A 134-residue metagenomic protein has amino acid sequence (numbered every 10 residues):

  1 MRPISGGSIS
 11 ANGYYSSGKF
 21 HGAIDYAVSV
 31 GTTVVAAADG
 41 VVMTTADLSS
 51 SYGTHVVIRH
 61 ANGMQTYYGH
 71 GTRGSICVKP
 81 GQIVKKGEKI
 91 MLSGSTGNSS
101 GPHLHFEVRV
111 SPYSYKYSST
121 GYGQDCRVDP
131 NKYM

Functional and structural regions predicted by a protein language model:
M1-T54, K86, S99, V128: Surface-exposed, glycine-biased beta-strand/turn segments
S16-Y26, H60, V110-G121: Small beta-barrel nucleic-acid-binding modules, principally OB-folds
H21-G22, A36-P80, P102-V110: Zn2+-dependent peptidoglycan hydrolase active-site motif and core
D25, T33, V57, Y67 (+2 more regions): Conserved beta-strand positions that form and line the central face of beta-propeller blades
T32, N62-M64, Q124: Short acidic/polar mixed-charge low-complexity motifs
G69, L92, K116-S119: Catalytic Cys-His active-site segments of thiol-dependent hydrolases/isopeptidases
S75-P102: Beta-rich strand-turn-strand
K79-K85, E107-M134: Acidic, glycine-rich catalytic/binding loops that coordinate metals and/or anionic ligands
